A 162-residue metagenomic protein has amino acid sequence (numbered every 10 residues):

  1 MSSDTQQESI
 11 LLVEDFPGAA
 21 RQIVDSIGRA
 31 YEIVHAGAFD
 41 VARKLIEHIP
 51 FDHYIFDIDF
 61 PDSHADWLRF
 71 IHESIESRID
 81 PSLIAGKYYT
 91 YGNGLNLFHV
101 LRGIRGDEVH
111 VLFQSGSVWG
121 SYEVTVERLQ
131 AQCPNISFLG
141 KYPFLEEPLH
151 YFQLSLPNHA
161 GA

Functional and structural regions predicted by a protein language model:
S2-Q6, G106: Short, flexible coil/linker segments at domain boundaries that flank nucleotide/cofactor-interacting
Q6-G18, I23, I27, E32-H35 (+2 more regions): Conserved acidic segment of CheY-like receiver
D15-F16, G37, K87-Y91, L112-A162: Output/docking surface of receiver
P17, H35-H53, I58-D66, F70: Acidic, metal-coordinating helix/loop segments flanking the phosphotransfer/catalytic sites of two-component signaling
Q22, A65-D66, Y122-V124: Short glycine-/acidic-enriched loop or helix-start segments at secondary-structure transitions that form or flank
V24, F98-R102, V126-E127: Short amphipathic alpha-helical segments and helix-helix/interface helices
Y54-I104: Conserved phosphotransfer microenvironments
I104-H110: A short helix->loop->beta-strand "cap" motif at the edges of active sites that frequently abuts
